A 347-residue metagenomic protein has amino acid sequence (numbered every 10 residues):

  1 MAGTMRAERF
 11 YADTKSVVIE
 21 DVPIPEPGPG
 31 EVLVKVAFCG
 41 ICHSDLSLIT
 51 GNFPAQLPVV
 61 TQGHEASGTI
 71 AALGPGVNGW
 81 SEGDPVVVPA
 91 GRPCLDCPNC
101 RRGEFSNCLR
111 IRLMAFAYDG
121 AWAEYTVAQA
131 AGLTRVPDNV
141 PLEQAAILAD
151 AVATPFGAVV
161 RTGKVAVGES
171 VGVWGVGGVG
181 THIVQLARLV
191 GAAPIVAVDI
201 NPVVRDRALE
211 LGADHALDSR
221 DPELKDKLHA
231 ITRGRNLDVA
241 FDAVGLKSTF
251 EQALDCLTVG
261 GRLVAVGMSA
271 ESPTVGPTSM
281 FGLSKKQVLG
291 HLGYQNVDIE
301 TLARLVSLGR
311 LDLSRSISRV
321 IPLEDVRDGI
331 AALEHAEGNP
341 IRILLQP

Functional and structural regions predicted by a protein language model:
A2-M5, E251-L254, N296-P347: C-terminal hydrophobic helical "lid"/dimerization subdomain of Rossmann-like NAD(P)H-dependent oxidoreductases
R6, V18, P23, K35 (+2 more regions): Residues located in well-ordered beta-strands
P25-C39, N52-P98, P137-V140: Glycine-rich beta-strand-centered segment in the early N-terminal region that forms part of a ligand/cofactor-binding
W80-S81, V165, L257: Short, well-ordered loop/turn sites that connect or cap secondary structure elements
C94-W174: NAD(P)H dinucleotide-binding glycine-rich loop of Rossmann-like/cofactor-binding domains, especially the beta1-alpha1
D138-P222, D226: Mid-domain Rossmann-like dinucleotide-binding core that forms the NAD(H)/NADP(H) cofactor-binding site
D214, L246-L311, Q346-P347: Glycine-rich phosphate-binding loop and adjacent beta-alpha segment of Rossmann(oid) nucleotide-cofactor-binding
